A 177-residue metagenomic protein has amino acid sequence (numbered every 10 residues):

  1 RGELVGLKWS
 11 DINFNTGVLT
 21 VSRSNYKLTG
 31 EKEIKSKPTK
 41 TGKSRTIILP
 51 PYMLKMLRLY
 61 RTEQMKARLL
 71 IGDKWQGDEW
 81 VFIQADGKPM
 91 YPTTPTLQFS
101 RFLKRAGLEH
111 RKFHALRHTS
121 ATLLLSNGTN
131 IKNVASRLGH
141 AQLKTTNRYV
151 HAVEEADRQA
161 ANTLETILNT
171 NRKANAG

Functional and structural regions predicted by a protein language model:
R1-N25, K132: Short, charged phosphate-coordinating catalytic segments
L4, V21, L49, F82 (+2 more regions): Mobile genetic element proteins and their domesticated derivatives, centered on retroelements and DNA transposons
L7, Y60-E63, Y149: Residue-level signal for well-ordered alpha-helical positions
D11, Q64, T119, A141 (+2 more regions): The DNA-recognition helices of helix-turn-helix-type DNA-binding domains
T16, K27-T46, P51-M53, L59 (+4 more regions): C-terminal secondary-structure termini that scaffold catalytic or DNA-interacting sites
N25-K27, L138-T163: Catalytic-site neighborhood detector that most strongly recognizes the C-terminal catalytic loop/helix of tyrosine
T39-T41, T119-T122, T145-T146: Ser/Thr-centric signal marking residues that sit in or immediately flank functional binding/regulatory motifs
I47, E63-D73, G77-S136, H140: Short, basic (Lys/Arg/His-rich) helix/loop patches that form interaction surfaces in the mid-to-C-terminal regions
